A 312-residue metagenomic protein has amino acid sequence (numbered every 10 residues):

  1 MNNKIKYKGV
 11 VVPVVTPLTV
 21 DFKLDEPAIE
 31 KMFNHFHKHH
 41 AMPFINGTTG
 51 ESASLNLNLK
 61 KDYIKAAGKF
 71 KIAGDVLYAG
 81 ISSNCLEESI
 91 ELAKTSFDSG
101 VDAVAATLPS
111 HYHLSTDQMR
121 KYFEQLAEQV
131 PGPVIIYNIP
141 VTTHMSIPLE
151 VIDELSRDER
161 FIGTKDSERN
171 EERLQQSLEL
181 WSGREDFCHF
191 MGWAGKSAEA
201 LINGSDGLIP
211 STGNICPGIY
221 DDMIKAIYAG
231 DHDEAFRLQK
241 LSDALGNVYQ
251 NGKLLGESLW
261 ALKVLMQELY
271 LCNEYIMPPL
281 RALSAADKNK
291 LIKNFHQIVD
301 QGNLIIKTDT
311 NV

Functional and structural regions predicted by a protein language model:
N2-S146, R281: Active-site beta->alpha loop and helix N-cap motifs at the rims of alpha/beta catalytic domains
K6-V15, H39-H40, T212, C216-V312: C-terminal alpha-helical cap/extension of soluble enzyme domains
I29, K60, I64, S89 (+4 more regions): A general structural signal for well-ordered alpha-helical segments in protein cores
M32, Y63, L155, A235-L238 (+1 more regions): A structural signal for short hydrophobic/aromatic patches embedded in well-ordered alpha helices
Q129, T142-G246, Q250: Catalytic alpha/beta core domains of metabolic enzymes, predominantly
N138, R160-F161, M277: Glycine-rich phosphate-binding "P-loop"
